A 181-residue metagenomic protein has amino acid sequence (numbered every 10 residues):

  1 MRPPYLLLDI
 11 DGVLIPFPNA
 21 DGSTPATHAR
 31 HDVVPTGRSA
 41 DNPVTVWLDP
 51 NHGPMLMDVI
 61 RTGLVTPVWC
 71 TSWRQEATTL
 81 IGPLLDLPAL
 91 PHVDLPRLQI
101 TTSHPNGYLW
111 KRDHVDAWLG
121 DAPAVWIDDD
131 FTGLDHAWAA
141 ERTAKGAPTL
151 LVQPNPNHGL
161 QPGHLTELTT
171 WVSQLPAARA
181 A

Functional and structural regions predicted by a protein language model:
M1-T101: Alpha-helical substrate-recognition element adjacent to the catalytic core
T79-A181: C-terminal cap/substrate-recognition subdomain and adjoining C-terminal extension of metal-dependent phosphatase-like
